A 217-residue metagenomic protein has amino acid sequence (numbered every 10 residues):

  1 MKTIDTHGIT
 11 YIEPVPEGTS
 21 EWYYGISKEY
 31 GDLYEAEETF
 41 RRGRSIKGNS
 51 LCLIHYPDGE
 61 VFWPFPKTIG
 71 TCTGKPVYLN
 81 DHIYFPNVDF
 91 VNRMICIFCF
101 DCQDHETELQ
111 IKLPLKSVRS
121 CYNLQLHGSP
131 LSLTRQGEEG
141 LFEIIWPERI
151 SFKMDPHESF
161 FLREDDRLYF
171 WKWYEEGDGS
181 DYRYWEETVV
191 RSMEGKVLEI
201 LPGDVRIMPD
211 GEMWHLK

Functional and structural regions predicted by a protein language model:
M1-P14, E35-T68, F90-R119, P130-F161 (+2 more regions): Surface-exposed loop/turn elements that mediate protein-protein interactions on large endomembrane-trafficking
I12-L33: N-terminal "first-domain core" detector
V15-P16, V77, Q125, F161-L162: Conserved beta-strand position repeated across blades of beta-propeller domains
Y23-G25, Y84-P86, S132-R135, Y169-K172 (+1 more regions): Residue position within the beta-strands of beta-propeller blades
S27-L33, Y169-E176: Short regulatory "switch" loops immediately downstream of catalytic or recognition motifs within protein catalytic
G74-K75, Y122: Beta-propeller and closely related beta-sheet repeat lectin domains
P76-I83, L126-S129: Repeat-blade elements of multi-bladed beta-propeller folds
